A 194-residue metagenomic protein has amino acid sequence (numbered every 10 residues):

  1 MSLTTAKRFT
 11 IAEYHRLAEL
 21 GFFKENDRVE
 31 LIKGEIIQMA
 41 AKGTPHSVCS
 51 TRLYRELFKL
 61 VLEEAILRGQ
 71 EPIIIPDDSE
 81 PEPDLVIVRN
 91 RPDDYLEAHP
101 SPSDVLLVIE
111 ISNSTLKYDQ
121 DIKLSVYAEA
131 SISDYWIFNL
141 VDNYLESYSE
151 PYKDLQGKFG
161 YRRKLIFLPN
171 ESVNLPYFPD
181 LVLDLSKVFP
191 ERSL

Functional and structural regions predicted by a protein language model:
M1-L194: Gly/Pro/Ser/Thr-rich low-complexity, intrinsically disordered segments predominantly at protein N-termini
